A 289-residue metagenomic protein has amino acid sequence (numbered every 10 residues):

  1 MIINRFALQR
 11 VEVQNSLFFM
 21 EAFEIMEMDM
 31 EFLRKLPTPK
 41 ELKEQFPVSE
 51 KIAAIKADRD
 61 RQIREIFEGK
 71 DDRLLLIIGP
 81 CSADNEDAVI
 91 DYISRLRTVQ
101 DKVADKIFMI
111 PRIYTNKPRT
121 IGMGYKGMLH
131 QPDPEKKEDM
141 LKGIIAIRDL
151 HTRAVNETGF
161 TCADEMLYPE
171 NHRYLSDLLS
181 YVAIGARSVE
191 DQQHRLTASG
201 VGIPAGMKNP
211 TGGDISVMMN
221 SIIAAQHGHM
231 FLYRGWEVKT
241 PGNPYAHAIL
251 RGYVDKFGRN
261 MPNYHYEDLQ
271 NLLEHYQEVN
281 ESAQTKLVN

Functional and structural regions predicted by a protein language model:
F6, F18-F19, F23: Aromatic (phenylalanine/tyrosine) cluster motif
A7, E12-Q14: Targeting/processing segments of secretory and organellar proteins
M30-K70: N- or domain-start disorder-to-order transition segments that initiate the globular core
F67-E68, Q100-A104, R153-E157, N280: Acidic (Asp/Glu)-rich catalytic clusters
G79: Conserved, mostly hydrophobic/aromatic
A83-D101, K137-D149: Glycine-rich anion/phosphate-binding loops
K106-H275: Active-site-facing alpha/beta catalytic cores
H275-N289: Hydrophobic alpha-helical bundle architecture
